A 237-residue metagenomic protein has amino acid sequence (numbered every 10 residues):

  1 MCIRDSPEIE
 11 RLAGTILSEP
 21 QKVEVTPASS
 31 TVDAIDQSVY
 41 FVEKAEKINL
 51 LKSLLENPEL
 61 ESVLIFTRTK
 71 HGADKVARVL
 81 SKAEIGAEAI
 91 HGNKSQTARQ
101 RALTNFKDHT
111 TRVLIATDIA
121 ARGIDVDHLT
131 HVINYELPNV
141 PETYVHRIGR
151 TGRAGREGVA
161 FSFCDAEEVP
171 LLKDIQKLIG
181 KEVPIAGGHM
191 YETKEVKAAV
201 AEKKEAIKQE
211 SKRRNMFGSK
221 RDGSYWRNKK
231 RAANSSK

Functional and structural regions predicted by a protein language model:
M1: Proteins enriched for Cys/Gly/acidic motifs involved in redox and nucleic-acid/cofactor modification
R4-V196: Conserved helicase RecA-like core
D108, E182-K237: Basic Arg/Gly/Lys-rich low-complexity intrinsically disordered segments
